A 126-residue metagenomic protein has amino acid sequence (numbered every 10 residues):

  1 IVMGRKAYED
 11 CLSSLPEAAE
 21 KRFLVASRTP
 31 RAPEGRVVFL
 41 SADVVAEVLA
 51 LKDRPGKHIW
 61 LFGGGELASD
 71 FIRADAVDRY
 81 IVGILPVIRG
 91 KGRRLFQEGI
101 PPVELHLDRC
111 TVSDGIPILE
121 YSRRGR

Functional and structural regions predicted by a protein language model:
I1-R126: Enzymes that bind and transform nitrogen-containing heteroaromatic metabolites
